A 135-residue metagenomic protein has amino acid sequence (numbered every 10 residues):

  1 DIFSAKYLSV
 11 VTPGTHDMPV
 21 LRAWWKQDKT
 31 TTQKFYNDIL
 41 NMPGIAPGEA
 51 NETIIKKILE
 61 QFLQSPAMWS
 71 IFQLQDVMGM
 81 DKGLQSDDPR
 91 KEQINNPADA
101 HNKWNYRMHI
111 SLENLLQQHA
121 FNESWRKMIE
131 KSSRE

Functional and structural regions predicted by a protein language model:
D1-E135: Catalytic cores of glycan-processing enzymes that make or break glycosidic bonds
